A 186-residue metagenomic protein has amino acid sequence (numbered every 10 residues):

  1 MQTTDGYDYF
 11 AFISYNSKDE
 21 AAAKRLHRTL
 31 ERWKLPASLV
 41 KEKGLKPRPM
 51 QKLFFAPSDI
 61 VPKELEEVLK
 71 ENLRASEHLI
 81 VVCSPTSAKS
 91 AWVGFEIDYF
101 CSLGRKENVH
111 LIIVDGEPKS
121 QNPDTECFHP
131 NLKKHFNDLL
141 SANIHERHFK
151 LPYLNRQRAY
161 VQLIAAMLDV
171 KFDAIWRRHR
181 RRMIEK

Functional and structural regions predicted by a protein language model:
M1-E31, K52, S58-S76, P85-G94 (+1 more regions): C-terminal interaction surface of TIR/SEFIR-family domains
R32-F54: Short mixed-charge
L79-V81: Inter-motif core of Ras-like GTPase G domains
